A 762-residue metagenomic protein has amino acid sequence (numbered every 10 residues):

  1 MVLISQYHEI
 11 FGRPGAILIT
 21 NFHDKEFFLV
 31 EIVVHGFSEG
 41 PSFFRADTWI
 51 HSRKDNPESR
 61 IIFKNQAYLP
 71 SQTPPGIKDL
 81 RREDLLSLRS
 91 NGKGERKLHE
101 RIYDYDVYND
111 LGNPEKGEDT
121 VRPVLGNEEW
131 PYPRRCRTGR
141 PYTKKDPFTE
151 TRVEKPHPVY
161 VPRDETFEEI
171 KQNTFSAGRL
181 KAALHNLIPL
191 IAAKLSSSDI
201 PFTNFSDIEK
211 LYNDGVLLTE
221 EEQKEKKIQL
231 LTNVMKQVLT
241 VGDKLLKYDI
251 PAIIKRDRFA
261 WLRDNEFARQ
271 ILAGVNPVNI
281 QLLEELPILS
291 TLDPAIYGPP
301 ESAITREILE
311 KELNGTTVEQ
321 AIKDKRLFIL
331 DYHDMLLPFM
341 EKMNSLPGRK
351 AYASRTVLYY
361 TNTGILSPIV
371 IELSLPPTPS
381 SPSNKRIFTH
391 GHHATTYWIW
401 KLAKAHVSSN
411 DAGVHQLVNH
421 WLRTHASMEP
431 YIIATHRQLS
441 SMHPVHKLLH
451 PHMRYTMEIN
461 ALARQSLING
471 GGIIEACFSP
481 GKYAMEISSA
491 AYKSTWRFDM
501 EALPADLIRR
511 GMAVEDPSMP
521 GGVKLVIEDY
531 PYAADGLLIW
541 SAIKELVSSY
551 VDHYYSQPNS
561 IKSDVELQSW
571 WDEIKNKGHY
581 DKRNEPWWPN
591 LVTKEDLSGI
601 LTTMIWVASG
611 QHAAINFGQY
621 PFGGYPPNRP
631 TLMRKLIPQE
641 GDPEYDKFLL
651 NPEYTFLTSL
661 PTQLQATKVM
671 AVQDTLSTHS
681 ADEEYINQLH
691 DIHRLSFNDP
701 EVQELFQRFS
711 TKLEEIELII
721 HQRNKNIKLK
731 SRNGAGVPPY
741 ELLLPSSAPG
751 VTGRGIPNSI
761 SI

Functional and structural regions predicted by a protein language model:
M1-I762: Long, compositionally biased charged/polar stretches
